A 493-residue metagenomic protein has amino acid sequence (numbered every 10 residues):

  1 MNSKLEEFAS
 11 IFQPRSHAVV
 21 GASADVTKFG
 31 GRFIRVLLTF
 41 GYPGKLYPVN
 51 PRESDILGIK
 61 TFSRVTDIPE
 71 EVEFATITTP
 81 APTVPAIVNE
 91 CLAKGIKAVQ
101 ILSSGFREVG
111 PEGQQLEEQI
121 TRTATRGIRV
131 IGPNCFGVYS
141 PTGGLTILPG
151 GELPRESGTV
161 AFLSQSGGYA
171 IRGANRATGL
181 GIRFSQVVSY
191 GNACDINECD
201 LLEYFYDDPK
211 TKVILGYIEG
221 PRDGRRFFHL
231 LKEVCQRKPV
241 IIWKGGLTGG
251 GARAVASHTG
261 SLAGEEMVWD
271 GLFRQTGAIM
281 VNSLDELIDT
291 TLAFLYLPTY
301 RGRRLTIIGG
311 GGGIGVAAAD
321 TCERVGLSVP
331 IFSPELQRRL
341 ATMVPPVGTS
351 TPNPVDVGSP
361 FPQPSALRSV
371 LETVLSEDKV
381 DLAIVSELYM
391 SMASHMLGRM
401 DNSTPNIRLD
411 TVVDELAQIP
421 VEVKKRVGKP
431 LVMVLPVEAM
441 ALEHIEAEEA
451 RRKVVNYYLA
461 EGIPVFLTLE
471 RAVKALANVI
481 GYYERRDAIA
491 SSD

Functional and structural regions predicted by a protein language model:
M1-D493: Catalytic-core regions of core metabolic enzymes, especially those transforming organic acids/acyl-group intermediates
